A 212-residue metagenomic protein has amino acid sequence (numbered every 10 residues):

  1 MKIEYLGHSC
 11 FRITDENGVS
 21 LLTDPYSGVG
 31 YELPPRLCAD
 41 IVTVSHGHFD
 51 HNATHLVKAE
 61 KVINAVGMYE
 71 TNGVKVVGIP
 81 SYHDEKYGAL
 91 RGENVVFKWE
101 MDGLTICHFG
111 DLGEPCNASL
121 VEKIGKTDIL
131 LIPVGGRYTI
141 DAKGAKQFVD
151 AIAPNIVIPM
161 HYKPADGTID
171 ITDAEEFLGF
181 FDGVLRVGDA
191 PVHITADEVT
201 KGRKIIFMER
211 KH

Functional and structural regions predicted by a protein language model:
M1, D15-S20, Y69-V77, E100-I106 (+1 more regions): Beta-strand-turn-beta hairpins that frame and shape the catalytic cleft of phosphate-ester-processing enzymes
I3-S9, T54-P80, G88-L90, K146-M160 (+1 more regions): P-loop/Walker A phosphate-binding loop and immediately adjacent motor/lid segment at beta-alpha junctions
E4-L6, L90-R91, I156-H212: Binuclear metal-ion centers of metallo-dependent hydrolases, dominated by the metallo-beta-lactamase
C10-G47, H51-V66, V77-N94, L112-K123: Pre-active-site segment of Zn-dependent metallo-hydrolases
A39-D40, D128, N155: Conserved acidic residues
H46, V134, M160-Y162: Short secondary-structure boundary segments
D50, Y138-T139, K163-G167: Short gly/pro/ser/thr-enriched loop/turn and capping motifs at secondary-structure boundaries
K86-I152: Active-site-proximal loop/helix segments of hydrolase catalytic cores
